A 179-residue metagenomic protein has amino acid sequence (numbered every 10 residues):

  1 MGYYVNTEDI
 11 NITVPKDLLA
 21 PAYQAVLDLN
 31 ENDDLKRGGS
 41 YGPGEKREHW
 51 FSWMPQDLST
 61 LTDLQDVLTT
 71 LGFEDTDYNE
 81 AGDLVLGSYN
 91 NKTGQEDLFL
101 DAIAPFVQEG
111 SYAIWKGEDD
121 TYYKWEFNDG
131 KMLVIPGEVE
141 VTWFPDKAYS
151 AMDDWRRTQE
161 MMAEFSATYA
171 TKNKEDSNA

Functional and structural regions predicted by a protein language model:
M1-E45, E175-A179: Short, extreme N-terminal segment that most often corresponds to the first beta-strand
W50-A179: Charged interaction segments
